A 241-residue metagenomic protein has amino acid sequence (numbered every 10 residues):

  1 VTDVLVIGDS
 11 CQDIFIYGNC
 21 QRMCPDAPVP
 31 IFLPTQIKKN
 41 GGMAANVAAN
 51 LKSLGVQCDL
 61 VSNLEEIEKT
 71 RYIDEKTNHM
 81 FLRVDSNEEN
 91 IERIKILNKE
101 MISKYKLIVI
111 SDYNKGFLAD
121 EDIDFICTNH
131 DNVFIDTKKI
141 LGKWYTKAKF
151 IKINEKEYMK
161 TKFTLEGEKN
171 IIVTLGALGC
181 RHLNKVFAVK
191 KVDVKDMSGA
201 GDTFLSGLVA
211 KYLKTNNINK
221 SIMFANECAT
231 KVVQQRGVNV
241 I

Functional and structural regions predicted by a protein language model:
T2-V4, Q12-I110, D120-D122: Conserved N-terminal subdomain of the carbohydrate kinase-like
D9-S10, Y113, T203: Active-site metal-binding loops of divalent metal-dependent hydrolases
S10-C11, L64-E66, E88, K139 (+3 more regions): Glycine-rich beta-alpha junction loops
Q21-A27, Y72-N87, L107-T164: Conserved beta-alpha-beta core of the PfkB/ribokinase-like small-molecule kinase fold
I37, G41, N50, G116 (+3 more regions): Hydrophobic alpha-helical scaffolding
C58-L60, K149-E155, V186-V189: Short hydrophobic/aromatic-enriched beta-strand-loop microsegments
E121-K147, K160-I241: Conserved phosphate-binding/catalytic region of the ribokinase-like
